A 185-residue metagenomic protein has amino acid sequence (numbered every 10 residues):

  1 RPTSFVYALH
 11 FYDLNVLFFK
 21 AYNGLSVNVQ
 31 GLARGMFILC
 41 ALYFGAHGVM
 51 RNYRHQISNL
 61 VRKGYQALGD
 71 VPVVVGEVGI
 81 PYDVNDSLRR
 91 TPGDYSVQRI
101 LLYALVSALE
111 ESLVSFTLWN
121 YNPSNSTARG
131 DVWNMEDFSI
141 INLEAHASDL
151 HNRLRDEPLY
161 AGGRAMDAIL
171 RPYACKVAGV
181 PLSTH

Functional and structural regions predicted by a protein language model:
P2-A8, Y12-F19, G24, N28-C40 (+4 more regions): Aromatic-rich peripheral "rim/lid" segments of glycoside hydrolase catalytic domains that contact and position glycan
V73-G79: Acidic/histidine-rich, metal-coordinating catalytic segments
